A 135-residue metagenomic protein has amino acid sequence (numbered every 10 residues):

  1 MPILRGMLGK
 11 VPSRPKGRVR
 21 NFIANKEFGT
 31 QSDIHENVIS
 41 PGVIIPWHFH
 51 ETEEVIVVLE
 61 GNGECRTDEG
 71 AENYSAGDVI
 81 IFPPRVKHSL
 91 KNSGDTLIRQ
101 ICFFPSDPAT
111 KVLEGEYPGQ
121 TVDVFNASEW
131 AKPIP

Functional and structural regions predicted by a protein language model:
M1-Q31, G115-P135: A short, N-terminal "cap"/entry segment at the start of jelly-roll beta-barrel domains of the cupin/DSBH fold
I34-H50: Conserved short histidine dyad/triad with adjacent acidic residue
P46-W47, C65-R66, F82, H88-G94: Short beta-strand His + acidic residue motifs that chelate non-heme Fe in jelly-roll/DSBH and cupin folds
E51, G70, V86-K87, T96 (+1 more regions): A generic "binding-loop/recognition-motif" signal
E53-E54, V58-G63: Glycine- and acidic-residue-biased ligand/ion/polar-headgroup-sensing regions
E69-P84: Short acidic-glycine-tyrosine-enriched beta hairpin
I81, D95-V112: A short hydrophobic beta-strand segment most commonly corresponding to one strand of the jelly-roll/cupin
